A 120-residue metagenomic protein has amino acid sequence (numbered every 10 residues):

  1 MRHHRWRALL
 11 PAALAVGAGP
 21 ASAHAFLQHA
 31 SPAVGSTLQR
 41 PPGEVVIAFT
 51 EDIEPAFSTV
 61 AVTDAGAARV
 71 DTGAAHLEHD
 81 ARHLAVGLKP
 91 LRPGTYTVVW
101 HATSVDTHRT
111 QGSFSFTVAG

Functional and structural regions predicted by a protein language model:
M1-L10: Bacterial N-terminal signal peptides that target proteins for export
A18-P20: N-terminal signal peptide c-region/cleavage motif recognized by signal peptidases
A23-P41: N-terminal edge beta-strand
L38, E44-E51, T107-G120: Extended, polar beta-sheet/loop recognition surfaces of beta-rich domains that mediate binding to diverse ligands
V46-I47, E51-V70: Short, surface-exposed alpha-helix to beta-strand junction/turn motifs within ectodomains of secreted and cell-envelope
R82-V86: Short strand-edge motifs at loop-to-beta-strand transitions and within beta-strands of extracellular beta-rich domains
L88-P90: Short, flexible loop/turn segments at beta-strand junctions in immunoglobulin-like and fibronectin type III
R92-H101: A glycine-anchored, Pro-Gly-centered beta-turn/N-cap motif
